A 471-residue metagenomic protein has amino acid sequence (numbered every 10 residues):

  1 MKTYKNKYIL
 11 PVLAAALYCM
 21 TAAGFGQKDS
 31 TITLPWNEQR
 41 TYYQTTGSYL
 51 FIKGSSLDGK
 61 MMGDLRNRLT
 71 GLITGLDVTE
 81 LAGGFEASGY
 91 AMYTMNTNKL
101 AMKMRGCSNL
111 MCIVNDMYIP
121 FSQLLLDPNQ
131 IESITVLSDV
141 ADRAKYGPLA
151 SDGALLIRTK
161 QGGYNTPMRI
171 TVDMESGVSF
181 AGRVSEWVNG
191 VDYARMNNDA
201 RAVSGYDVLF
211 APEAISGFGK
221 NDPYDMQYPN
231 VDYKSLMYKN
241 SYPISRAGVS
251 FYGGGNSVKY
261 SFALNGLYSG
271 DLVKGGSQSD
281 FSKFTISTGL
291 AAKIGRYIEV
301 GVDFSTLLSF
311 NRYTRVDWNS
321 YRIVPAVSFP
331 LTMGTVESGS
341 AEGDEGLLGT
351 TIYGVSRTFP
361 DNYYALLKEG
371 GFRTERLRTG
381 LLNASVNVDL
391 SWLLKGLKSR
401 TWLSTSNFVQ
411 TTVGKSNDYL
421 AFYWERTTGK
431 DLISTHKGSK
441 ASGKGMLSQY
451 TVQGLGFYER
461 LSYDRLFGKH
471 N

Functional and structural regions predicted by a protein language model:
K2-V12: Bacterial N-terminal signal peptides that target proteins for export
L13-L17, G24-A101, R105-M111, M117 (+4 more regions): Membrane-proximal, glycine/serine-rich, low-complexity loop/turn segments characteristic of large bacterial
A23, E299-V300, G396, H470: Short secondary-structure capping/junction motifs at helix and strand boundaries
D271-K283, S305, Y313-R315, R376-L381 (+1 more regions): Small-side-chain secondary-structure face that scaffolds active or pore-lining regions
